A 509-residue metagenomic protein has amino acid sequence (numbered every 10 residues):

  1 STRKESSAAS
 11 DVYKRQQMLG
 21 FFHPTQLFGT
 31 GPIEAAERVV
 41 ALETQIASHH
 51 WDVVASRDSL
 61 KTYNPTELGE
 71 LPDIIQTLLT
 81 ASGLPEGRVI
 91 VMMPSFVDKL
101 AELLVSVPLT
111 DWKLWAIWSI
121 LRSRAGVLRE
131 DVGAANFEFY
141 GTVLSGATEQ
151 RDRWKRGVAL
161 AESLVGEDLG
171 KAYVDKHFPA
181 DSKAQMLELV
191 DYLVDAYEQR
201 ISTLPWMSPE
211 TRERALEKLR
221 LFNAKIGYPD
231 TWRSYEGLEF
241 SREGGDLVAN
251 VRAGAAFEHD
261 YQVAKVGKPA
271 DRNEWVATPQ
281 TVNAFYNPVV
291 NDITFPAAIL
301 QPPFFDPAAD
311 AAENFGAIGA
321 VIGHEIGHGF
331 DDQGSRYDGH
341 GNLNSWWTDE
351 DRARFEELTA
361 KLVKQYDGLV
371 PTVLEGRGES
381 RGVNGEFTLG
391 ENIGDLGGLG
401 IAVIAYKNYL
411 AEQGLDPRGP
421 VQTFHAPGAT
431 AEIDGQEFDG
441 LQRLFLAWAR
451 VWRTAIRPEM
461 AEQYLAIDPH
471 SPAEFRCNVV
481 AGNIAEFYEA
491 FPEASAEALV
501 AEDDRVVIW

Functional and structural regions predicted by a protein language model:
S1, S6-S10, K14-Y192: Noncatalytic, helix-rich "gating/capping" subdomain that lines the substrate-entry/channel surface of large enzyme
E162, G166, G170, G323 (+1 more regions): Amphipathic alpha-helical core segments of compact helical bundles
L187-G319, I326-W509: Zinc-dependent metallohydrolase catalytic domains
